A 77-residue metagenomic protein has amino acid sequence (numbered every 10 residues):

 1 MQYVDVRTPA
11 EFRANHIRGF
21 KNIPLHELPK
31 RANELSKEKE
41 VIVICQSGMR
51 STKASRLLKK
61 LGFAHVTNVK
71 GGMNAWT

Functional and structural regions predicted by a protein language model:
M1-Q2, P9-I42, Q46-T77: Rhodanese-like catalytic fold shared by cysteine-dependent sulfurtransferases and DSP/PTP-type phosphatases
